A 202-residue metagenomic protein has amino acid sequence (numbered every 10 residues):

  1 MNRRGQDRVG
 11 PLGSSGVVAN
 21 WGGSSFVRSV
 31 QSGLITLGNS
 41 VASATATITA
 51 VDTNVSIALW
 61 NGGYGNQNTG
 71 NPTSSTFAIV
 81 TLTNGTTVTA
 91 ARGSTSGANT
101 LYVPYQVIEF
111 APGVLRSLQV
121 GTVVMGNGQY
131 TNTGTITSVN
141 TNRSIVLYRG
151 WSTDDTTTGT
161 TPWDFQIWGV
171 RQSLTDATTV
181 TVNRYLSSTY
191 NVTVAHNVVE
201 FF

Functional and structural regions predicted by a protein language model:
M1-V30, F202: Enriched but not universal
G23-Y102, A111-A195, E200-F202: Extracellular attachment/recognition segments
